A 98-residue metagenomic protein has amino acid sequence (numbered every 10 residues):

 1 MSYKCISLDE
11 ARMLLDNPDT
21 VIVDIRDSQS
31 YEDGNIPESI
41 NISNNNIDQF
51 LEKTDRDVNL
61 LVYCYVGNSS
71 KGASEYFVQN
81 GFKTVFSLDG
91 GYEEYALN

Functional and structural regions predicted by a protein language model:
M1-T20, D27-N59, Y65-N98: Rhodanese-like catalytic fold shared by cysteine-dependent sulfurtransferases and DSP/PTP-type phosphatases
